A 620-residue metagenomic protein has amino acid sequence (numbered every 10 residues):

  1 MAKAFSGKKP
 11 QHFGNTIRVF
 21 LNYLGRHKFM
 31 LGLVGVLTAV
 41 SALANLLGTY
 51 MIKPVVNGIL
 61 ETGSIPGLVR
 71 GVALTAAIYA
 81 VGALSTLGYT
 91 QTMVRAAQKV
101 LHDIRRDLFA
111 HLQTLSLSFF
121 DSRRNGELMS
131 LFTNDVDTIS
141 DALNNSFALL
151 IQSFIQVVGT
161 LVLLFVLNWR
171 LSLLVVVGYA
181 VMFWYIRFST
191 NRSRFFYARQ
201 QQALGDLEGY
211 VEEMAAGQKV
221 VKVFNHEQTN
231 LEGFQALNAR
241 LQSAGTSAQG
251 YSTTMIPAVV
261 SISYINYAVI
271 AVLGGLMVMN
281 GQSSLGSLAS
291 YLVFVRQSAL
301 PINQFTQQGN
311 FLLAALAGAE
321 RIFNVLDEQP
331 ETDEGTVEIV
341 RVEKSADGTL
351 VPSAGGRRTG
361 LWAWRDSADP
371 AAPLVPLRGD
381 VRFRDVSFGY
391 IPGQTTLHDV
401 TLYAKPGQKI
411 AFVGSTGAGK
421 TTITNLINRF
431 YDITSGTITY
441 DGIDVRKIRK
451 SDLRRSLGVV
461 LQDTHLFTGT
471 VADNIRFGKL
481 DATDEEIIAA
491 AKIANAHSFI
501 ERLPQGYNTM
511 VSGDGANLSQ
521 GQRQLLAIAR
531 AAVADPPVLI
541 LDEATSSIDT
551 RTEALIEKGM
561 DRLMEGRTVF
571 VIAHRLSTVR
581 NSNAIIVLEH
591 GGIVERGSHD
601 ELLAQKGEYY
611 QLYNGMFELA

Functional and structural regions predicted by a protein language model:
M1-A44, L60-L74, Y89-M93, A97 (+9 more regions): Membrane-integrated ABC transporters
A2-K8, Q98, R106-V136, G209-G233 (+4 more regions): Short intracellular "coupling" helices and adjacent cytoplasmic loop segments at the cytosolic face of multi-pass
T16, L24, V56, Y89 (+4 more regions): Juxtamembrane loop-to-helix connectors within ABC transporter transmembrane domains
R26, L117-S118, V136-L143, F147 (+7 more regions): An intracellular "coupling" helix at the cytosolic face of ABC transporter transmembrane type-1 domains
L31-G88, T92, F165-R170, A268 (+2 more regions): Transmembrane helix-loop-helix hairpins at lipid-water interfaces of multipass membrane proteins, especially the type-1
V36, A44, G48, A73 (+6 more regions): Hydrophobic alpha-helical transmembrane segments of ABC transporter permease domains
E61-P66, R70, L163-V177, S247 (+4 more regions): Helix-loop-helix
V342-A620: ABC-type nucleotide-binding domain
